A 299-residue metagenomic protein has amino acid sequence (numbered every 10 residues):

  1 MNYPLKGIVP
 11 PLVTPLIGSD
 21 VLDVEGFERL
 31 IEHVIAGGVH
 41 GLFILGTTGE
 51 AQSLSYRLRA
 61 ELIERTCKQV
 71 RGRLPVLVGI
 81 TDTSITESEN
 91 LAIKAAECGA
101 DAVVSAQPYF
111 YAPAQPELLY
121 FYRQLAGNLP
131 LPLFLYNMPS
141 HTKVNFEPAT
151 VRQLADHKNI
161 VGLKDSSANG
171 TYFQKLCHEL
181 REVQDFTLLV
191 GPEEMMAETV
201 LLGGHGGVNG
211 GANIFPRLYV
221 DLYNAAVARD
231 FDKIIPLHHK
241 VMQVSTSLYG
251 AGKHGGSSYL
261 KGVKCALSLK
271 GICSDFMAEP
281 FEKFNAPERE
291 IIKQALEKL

Functional and structural regions predicted by a protein language model:
N2-N145: Active-site beta->alpha loop and helix N-cap motifs at the rims of alpha/beta catalytic domains
N2-P4, F186, L267: Catalytic cores of TIM-barrel enzymes
V9-V13, G37-V39, F215-L299: C-terminal alpha-helical cap/extension of soluble enzyme domains
V24-I31, P148, R289-L296: Short, amphipathic alpha-helical "lid/cap" segments that border enzyme active or binding sites
F27, R59, I63, S88 (+5 more regions): A general structural signal for well-ordered alpha-helical segments in protein cores
G37, E61, R65-V70, K94 (+9 more regions): Alpha-helical structural signal in soluble globular domains
G127-N128, H141-S245: Catalytic alpha/beta core domains of metabolic enzymes, predominantly
